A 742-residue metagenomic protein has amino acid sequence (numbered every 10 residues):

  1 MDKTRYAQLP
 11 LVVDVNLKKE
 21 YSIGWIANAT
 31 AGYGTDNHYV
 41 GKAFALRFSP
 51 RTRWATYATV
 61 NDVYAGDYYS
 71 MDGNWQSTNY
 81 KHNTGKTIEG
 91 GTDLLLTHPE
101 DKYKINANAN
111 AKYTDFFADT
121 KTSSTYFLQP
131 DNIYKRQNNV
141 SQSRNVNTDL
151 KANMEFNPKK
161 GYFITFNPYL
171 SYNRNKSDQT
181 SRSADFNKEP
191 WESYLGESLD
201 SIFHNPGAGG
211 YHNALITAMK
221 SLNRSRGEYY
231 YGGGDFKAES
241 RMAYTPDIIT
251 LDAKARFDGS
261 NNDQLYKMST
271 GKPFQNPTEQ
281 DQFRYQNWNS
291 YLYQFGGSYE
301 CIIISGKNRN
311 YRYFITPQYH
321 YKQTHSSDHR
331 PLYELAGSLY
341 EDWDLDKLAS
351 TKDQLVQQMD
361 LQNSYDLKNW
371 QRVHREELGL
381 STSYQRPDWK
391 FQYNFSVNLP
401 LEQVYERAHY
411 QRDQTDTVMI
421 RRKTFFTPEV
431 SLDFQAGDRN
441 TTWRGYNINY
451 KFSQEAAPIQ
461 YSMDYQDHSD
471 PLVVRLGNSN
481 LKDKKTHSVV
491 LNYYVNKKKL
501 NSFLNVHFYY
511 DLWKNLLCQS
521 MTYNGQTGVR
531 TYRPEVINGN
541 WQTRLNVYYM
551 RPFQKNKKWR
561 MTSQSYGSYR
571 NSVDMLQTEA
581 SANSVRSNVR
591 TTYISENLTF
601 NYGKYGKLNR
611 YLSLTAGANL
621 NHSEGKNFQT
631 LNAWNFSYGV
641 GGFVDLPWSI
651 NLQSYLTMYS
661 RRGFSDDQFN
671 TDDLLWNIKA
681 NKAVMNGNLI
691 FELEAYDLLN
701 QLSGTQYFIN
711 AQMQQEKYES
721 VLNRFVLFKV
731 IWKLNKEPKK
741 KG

Functional and structural regions predicted by a protein language model:
M1-N37, T52-G742: Primarily recognizes Gram-negative and organellar outer-membrane beta-barrels
V40: Eukaryotic intrinsically disordered and solvent-exposed regulatory patches
